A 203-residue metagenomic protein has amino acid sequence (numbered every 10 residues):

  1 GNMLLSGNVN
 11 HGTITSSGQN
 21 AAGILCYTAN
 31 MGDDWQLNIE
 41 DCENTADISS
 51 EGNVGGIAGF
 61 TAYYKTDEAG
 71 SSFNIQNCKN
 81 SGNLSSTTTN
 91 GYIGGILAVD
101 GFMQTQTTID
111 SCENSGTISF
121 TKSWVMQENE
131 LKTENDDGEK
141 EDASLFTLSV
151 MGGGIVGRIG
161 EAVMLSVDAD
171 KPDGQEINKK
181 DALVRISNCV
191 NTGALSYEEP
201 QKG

Functional and structural regions predicted by a protein language model:
G1-G203: Surface-exposed loop/turn motifs in large extracellular/passenger domains
